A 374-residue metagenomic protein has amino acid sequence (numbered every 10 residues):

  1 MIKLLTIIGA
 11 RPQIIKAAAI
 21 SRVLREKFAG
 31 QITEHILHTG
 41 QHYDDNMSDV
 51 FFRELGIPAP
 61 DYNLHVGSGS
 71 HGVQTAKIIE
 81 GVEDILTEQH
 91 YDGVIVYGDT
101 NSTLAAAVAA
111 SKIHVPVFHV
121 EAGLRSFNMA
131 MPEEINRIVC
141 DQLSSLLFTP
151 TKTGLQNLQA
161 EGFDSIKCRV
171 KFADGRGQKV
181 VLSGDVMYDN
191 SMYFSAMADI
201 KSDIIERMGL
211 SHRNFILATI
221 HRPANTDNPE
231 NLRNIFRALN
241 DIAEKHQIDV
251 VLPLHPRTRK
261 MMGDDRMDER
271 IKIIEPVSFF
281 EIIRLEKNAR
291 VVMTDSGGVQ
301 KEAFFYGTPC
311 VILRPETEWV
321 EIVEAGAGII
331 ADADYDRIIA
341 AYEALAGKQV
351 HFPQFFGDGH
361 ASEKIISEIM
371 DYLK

Functional and structural regions predicted by a protein language model:
L5-A10, I14-A29, F51, N63-G175: Active-site and donor-binding regions of nucleotide-sugar-utilizing enzymes
G40-P58: N-terminal beta-loop-helix "entrance" segment that forms/cooperates in small-molecule cofactor or anionic ligand
Q41, D49, M197-N288: Donor-nucleotide binding loops and adjacent catalytic segments primarily of GT-B fold Leloir glycosyltransferases
H42-N46, L143-N231, A331: A nucleotide-sugar donor-handling region in carbohydrate enzymes
F52, T153, I329-K374: Leloir-type glycosyltransferase catalytic cores
V82, L86, R284-A289: Short alpha-helical donor nucleotide-sugar binding micro-motif in glycosyltransferases
V96-Y97, V108, H119-V120, L147 (+1 more regions): A donor-sugar binding/catalytic signature common to diverse glycosyltransferases and related nucleotide-sugar
I273, F304-H351: Nucleotide-sugar donor-binding patch of glycosyltransferase catalytic domains
